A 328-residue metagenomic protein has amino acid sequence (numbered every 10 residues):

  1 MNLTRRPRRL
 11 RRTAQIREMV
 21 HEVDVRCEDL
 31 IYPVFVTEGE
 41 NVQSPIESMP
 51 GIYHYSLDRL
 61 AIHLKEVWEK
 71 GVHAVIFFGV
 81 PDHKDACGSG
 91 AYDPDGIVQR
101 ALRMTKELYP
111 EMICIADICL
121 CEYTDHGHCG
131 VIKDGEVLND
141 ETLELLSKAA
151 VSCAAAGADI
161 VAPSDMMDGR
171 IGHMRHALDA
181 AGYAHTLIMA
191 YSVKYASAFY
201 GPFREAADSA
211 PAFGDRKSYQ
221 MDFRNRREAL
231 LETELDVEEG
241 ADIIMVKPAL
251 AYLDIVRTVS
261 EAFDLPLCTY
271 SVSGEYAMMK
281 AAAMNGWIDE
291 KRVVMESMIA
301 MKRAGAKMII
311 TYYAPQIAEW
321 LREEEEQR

Functional and structural regions predicted by a protein language model:
M1-H21: N-terminal amphipathic/basic leader segments beginning at the initiator methionine
T13, R26-I31, T37-R328: Alpha/beta enzyme core
